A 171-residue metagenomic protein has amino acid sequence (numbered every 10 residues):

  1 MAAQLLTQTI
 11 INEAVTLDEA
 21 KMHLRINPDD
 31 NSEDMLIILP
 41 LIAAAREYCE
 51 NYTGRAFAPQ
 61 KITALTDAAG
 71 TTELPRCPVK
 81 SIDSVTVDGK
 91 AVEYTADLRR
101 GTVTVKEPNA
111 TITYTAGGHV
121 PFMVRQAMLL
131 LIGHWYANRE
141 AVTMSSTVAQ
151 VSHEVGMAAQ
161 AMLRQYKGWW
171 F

Functional and structural regions predicted by a protein language model:
M1-F171: Divalent metal-cofactor coordination and adjacent catalytic microenvironments
